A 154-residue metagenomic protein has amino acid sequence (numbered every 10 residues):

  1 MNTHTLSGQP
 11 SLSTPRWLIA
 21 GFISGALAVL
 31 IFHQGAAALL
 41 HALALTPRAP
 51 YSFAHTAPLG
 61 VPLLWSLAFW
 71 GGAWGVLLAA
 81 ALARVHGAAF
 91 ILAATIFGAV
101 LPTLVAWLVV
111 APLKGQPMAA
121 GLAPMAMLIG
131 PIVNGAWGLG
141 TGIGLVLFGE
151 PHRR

Functional and structural regions predicted by a protein language model:
N2-R154: Juxtamembrane/disordered regions of integral membrane proteins
